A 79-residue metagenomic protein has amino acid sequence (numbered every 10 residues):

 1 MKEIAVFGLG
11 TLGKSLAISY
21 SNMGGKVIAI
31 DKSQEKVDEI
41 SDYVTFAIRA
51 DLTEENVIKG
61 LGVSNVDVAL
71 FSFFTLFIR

Functional and structural regions predicted by a protein language model:
M1-R79: Cytosolic regulatory regions of ion transport systems
